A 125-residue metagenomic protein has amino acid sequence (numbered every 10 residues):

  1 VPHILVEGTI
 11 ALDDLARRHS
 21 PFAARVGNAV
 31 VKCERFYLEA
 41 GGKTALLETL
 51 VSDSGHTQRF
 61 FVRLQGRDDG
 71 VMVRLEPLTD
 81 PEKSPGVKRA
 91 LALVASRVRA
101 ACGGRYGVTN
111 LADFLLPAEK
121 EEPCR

Functional and structural regions predicted by a protein language model:
V1-K32, C124-R125: Terminal, regulation- and interaction-focused segments at domain boundaries
P2-H3, D69-R74: Glycine-rich, often proline-containing surface loops adjacent to acidic residues and nearby aromatics that form
G8-L12, V51-G55, D68, P77-T79: Beta-strand elements of well-folded, non-transmembrane domains
D14, G41-T44, A118-E119: Short, solvent-exposed polar/charged micro-motifs at secondary-structure junctions
V30-R35, G107-N110: Short beta-strand elements
K32-L50: Short, structured protein-protein interaction patches enriched in aromatics and acidic/basic residues, typified by
A45-R67: Short, solvent-exposed beta-alpha or beta-beta edge segments that form flexible loop/patches at the rim of ligand
M72-R125: Intrinsically disordered, low-complexity regulatory regions enriched in serine/threonine/proline and acidic residues
